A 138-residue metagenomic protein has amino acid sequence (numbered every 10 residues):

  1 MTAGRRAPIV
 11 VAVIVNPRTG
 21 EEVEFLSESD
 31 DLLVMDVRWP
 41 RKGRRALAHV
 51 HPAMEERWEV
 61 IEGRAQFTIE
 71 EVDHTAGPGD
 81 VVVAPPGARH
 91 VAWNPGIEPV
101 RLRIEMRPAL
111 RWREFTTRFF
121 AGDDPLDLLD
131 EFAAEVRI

Functional and structural regions predicted by a protein language model:
M1-E55, E59-I138: Jelly-roll (double-stranded beta-helix
